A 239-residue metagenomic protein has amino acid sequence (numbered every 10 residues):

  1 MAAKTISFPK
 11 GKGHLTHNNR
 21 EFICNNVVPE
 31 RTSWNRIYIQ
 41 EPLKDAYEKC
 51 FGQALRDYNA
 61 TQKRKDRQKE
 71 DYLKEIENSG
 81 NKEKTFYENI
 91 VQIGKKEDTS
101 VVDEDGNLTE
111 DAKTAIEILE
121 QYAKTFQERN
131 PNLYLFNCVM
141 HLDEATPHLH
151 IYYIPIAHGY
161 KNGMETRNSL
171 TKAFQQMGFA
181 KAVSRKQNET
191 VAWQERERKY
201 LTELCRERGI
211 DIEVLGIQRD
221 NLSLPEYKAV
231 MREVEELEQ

Functional and structural regions predicted by a protein language model:
M1-Q239: N-terminal nicking endonuclease/strand-transfer module with a His-rich metal-binding environment and a catalytic Tyr
